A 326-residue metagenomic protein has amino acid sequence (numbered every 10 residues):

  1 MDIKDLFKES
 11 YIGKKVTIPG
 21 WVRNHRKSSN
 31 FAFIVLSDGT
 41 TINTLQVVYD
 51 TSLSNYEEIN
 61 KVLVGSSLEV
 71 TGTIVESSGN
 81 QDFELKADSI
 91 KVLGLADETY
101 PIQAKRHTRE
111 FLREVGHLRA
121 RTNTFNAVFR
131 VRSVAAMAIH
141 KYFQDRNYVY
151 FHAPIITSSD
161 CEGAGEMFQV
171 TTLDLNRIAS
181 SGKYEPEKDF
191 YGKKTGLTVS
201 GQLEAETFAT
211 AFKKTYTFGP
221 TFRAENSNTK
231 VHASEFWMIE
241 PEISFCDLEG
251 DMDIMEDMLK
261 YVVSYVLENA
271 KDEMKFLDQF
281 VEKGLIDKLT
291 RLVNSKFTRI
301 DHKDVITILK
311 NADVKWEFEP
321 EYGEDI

Functional and structural regions predicted by a protein language model:
D2-S244: Class II aminoacyl-tRNA synthetase-like tRNA-binding/catalytic domains
S29-N30, A205, E249-G250, A312-K315: Short amphipathic alpha-helical segments with coiled-coil-like heptad repeat character
A127-V131, D247-I254, F297: Catalytic cores of large soluble enzymes that bind and process phosphate-bearing ligands
D160-M167, T172-E185, D257-I326: Metal-assisted phosphate- and nucleotidyl-transfer catalytic regions
T210-F212, D247-E268: His/Asp/Glu-rich mid-to-C-terminal helical/loop segments that flank catalytic regions of hydrolases
I243-D247, T307: A short acidic, often aromatic-flanked loop/helix-cap motif at beta-alpha or helix-coil junctions that lines enzyme
